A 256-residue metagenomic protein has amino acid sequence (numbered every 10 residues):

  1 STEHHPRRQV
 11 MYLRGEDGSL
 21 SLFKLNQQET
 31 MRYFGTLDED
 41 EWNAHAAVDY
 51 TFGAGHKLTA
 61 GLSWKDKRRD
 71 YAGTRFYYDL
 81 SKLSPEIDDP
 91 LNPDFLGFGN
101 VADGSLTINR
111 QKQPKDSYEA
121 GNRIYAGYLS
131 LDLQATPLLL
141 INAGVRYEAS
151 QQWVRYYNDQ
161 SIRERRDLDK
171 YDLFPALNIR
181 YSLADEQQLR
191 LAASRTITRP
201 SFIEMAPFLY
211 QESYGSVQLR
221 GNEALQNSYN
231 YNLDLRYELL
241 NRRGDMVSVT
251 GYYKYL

Functional and structural regions predicted by a protein language model:
S1-H4, T36, D40, W64-D70 (+5 more regions): Transmembrane beta-strands of outer-membrane beta-barrel pores
E3-Y12, Y71-Y77, W153-Q160, F202-F208 (+1 more regions): Outer-membrane beta-barrel translocator domains and adjoining extracellular loop/strand segments of Gram-negative
H4-L20, S81-P93, Y255-L256: Surface-exposed, extracytoplasmic segments of Gram-negative outer-membrane nutrient-acquisition systems
Q9, E16-L20, A54, L91 (+4 more regions): Intrinsic-disorder/low-complexity loop/linker signature
N26-M31, G35, D40-W42, A47 (+2 more regions): Signature of Gram-negative outer-membrane beta-barrel scaffolds
R110-Q111, R165, L189, S194 (+1 more regions): Short, functionally important structural connectors and interaction interfaces within domains
K112-Y125, I197-S248, Y253-Y255: Outer-membrane beta-barrel signature, preferentially recognizing the C-terminal barrel domain of Gram-negative
E186-A192, D245-V249: Acidic/polar loop patches that form or flank catalytic/metal-binding clefts of enzymes that bind anionic ligands
